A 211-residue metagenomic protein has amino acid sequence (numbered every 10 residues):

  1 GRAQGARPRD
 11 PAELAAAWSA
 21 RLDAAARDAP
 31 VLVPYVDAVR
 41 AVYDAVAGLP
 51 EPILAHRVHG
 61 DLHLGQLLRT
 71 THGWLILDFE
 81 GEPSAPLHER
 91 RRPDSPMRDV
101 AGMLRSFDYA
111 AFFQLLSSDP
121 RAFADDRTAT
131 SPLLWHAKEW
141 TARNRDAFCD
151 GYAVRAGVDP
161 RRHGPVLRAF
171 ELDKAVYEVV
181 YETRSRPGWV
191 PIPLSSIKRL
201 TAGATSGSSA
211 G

Functional and structural regions predicted by a protein language model:
G1-G60, T70-I76, E82-P93, M97 (+6 more regions): ATP-dependent phospho-/nucleotidyl transfer catalytic cores
H63: Acidic, metal-ion-coordinating active-site neighborhood of RNase H-like domains and the RT-RNase H "connection"/linker
R105-D108: A conserved short helix in the protein kinase C-lobe
A111-Q114, T183: Long alpha-helical scaffolds in large eukaryotic adaptor/regulatory proteins, encompassing alpha-solenoid repeat systems
F113-F123: Short acidic alpha-helical/loop segments enriched in Asp/Glu that coordinate divalent cations
